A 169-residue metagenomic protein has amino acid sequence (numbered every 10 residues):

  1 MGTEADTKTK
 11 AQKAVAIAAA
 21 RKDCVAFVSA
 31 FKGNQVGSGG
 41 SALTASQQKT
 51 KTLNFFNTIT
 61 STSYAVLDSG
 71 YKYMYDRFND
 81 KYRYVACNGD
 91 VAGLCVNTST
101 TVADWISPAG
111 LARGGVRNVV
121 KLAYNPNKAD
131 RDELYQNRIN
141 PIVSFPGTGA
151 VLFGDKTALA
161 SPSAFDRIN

Functional and structural regions predicted by a protein language model:
M1-N169: A glycine- and small-residue-enriched flexible loop/hinge signal that marks low-structured segments
